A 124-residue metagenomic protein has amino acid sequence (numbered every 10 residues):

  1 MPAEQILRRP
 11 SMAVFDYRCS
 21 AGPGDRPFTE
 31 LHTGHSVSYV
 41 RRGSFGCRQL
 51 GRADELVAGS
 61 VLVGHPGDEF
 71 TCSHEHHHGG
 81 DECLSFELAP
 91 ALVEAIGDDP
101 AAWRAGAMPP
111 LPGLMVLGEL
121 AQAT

Functional and structural regions predicted by a protein language model:
E4-W103: N-terminal regulatory/effector-sensing and dimerization cores that precede helix-turn-helix DNA-binding domains
A95-T124: Amphipathic alpha-helical segments enriched in hydrophobic/aromatic residues interleaved with Lys/Arg
